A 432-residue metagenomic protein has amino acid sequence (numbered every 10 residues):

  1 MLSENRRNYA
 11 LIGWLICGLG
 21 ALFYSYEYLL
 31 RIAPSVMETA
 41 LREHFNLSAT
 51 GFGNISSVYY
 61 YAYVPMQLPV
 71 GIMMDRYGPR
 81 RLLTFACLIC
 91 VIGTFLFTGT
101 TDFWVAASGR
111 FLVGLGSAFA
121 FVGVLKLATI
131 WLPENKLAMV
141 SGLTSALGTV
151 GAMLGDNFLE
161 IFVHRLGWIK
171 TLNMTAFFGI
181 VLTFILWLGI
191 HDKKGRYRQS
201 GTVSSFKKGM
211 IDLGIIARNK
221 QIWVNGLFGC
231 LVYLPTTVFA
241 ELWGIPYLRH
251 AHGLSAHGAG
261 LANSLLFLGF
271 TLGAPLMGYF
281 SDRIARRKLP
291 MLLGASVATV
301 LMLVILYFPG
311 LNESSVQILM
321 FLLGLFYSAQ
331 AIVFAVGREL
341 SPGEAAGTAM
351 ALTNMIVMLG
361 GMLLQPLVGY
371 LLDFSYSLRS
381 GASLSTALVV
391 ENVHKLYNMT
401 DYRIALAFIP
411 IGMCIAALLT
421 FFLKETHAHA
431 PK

Functional and structural regions predicted by a protein language model:
L2-Y9, K193-G226: Juxtamembrane intracellular "pre-TM" segments in multi-pass secondary transporters
P34-V36, N219-P275, F334, G361-G369: Extracytoplasmic gate region of multi-pass secondary transporters
N46, G78, G99-V105, P133 (+3 more regions): Helix-breaking motifs and short loop linkers at transmembrane-helix boundaries and internal kinks in secondary membrane
P65-W104: Conserved MFS/SLC helix-loop-helix module at the cytosolic interface between two early adjacent transmembrane helices
R76-A86, D282-S296: Cytoplasmic membrane-interface "Motif A"-like loop-to-helix N-cap segments of 12-TM Major Facilitator Superfamily
L88-T101, S296-G310: C-terminal ends and interior cores of transmembrane alpha-helices in multi-pass membrane transporters/permeases
G109-G148: Cytoplasmic helix-loop-helix junction between adjacent transmembrane helices in 12-TM secondary transporters
T144-G195: Helix-loop-helix hairpin linking two adjacent transmembrane segments in secondary transporters
